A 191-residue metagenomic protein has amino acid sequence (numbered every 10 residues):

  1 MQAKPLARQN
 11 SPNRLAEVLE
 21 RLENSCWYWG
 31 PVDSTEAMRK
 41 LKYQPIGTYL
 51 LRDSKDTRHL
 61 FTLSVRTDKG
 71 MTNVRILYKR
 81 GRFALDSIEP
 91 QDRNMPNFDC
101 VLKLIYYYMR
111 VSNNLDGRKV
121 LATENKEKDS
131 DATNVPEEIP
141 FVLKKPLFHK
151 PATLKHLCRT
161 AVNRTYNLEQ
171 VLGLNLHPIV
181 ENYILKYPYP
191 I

Functional and structural regions predicted by a protein language model:
M1-A3, R14-L15: Intrinsic-disorder-preferring feature that marks N-terminal prepro/targeting segments
L6: Conserved H-D interstitial segment of serine endopeptidase catalytic domains
N13-E23: A short, surface-exposed helix-loop junction/capping segment
Y28-T35, K40-L50, S54-K55: Eukaryotic beta-rich interaction modules
G47-M71: Short, structured protein-protein interaction patches enriched in aromatics and acidic/basic residues, typified by
L63, G70-I76, F83-S87: Short, conserved beta-strand/beta-arch hydrophobic-aromatic motifs that form part of recognition grooves or interface
L77, S87-I191: Cullin-RING E3 adaptor/co-adaptor recruitment helices
